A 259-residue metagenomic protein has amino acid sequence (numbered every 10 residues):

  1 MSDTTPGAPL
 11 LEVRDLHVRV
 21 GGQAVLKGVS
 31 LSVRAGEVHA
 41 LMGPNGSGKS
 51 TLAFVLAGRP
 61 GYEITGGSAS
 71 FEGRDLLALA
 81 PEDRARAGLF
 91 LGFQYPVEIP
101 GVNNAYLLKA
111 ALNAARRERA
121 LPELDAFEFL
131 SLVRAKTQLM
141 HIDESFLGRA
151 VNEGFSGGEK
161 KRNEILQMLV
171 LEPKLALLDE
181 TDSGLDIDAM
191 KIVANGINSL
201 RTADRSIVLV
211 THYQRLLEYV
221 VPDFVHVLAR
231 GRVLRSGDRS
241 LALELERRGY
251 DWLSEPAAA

Functional and structural regions predicted by a protein language model:
L11-V13, L26: Conserved structural motif at the start of ABC-family nucleotide-binding domains
M42-P44: The feature captures the beta-strand-to-loop junction immediately N-terminal to the Walker
S68-R84, N152: ABC ATPase NBD Q-loop/coupling interface
V97-K174: ABC-family P-loop ATPase nucleotide-binding domains
E180-T181, D188: Walker B catalytic motif
M190-A203: Helical segment within the ABC ATPase nucleotide-binding domain
L228, R232-E255: Conserved beta-strand-loop-alpha-helix hinge in the C-terminal portion of ABC ATPase nucleotide-binding domains
